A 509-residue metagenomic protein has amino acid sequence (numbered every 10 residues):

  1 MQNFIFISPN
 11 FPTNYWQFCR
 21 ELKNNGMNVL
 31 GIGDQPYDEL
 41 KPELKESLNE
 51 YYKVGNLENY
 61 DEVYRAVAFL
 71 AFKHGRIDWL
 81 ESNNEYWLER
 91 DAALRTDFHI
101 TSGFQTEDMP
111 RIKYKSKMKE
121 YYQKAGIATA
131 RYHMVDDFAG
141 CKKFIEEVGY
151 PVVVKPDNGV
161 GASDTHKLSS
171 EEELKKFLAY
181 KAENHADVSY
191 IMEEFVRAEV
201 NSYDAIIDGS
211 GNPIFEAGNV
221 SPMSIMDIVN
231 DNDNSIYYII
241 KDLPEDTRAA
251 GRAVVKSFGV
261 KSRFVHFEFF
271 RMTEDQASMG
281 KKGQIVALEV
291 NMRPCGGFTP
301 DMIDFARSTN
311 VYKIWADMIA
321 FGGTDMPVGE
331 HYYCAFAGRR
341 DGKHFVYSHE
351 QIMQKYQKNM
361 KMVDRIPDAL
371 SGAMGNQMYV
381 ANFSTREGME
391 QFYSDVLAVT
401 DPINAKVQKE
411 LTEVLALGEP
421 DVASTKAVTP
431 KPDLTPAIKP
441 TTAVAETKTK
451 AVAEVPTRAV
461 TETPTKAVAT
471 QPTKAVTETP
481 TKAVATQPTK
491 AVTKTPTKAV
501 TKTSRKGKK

Functional and structural regions predicted by a protein language model:
M1-E107, R386-E387, F392-Q408, L415-P420: ATP-binding N-terminal substructure of ATP-dependent carboxylate-amine bond-forming enzymes
Y51-E58, H133-D137, L168: Short acidic-hydrophobic, aromatic-tinged amphipathic segments that line or gate anion-handling sites
E62, G140-C141, E173: Short acidic active-site motifs
R95-D164: A conserved helix-loop-beta module that forms one wall/lid of the active-site cleft in ATP-utilizing catalytic domains
A128-A130, P151-V154, H166-S202, S224-S235 (+3 more regions): Conserved ATP-binding module of the ATP-grasp superfamily
E194-V260, F264, R271, D275 (+5 more regions): ATP-dependent carboxylate/phosphate-activation module, predominantly the ATP-grasp catalytic core and closely related
A316-A443, T497, T501-T503, K508-K509: Peripheral (often C-terminal) accessory segments that flank ATP-dependent C-N-forming ligase machineries
T425-V428, T435-A437, T441-T501: Long, intrinsically disordered low-complexity tandem-repeat segments
